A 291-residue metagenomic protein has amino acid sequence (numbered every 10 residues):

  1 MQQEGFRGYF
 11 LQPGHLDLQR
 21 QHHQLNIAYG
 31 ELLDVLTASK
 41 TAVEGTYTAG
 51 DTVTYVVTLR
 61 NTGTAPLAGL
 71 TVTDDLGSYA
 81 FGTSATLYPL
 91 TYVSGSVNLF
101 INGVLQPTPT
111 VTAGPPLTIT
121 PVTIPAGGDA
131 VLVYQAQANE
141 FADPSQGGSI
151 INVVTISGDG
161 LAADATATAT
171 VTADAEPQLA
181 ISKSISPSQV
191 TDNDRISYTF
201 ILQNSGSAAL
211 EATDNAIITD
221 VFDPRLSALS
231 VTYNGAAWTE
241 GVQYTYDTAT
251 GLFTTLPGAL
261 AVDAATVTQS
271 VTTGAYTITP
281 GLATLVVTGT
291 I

Functional and structural regions predicted by a protein language model:
M1-I291: Exported/extracytosolic protein signature
